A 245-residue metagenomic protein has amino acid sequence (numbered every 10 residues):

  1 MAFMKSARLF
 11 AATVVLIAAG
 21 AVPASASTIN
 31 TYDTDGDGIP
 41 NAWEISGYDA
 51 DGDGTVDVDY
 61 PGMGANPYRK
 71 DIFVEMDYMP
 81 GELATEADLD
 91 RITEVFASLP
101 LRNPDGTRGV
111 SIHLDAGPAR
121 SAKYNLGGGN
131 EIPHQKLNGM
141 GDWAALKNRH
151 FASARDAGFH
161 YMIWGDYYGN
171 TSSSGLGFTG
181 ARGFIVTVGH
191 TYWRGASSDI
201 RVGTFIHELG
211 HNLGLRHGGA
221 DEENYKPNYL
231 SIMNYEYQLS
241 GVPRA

Functional and structural regions predicted by a protein language model:
M1-A11: Bacterial N-terminal signal peptides that target proteins for export
A11-G20: Bacterial N-terminal signal peptides
V22-A26: Sec/Tat signal peptide C-region and signal peptidase I cleavage site
S27, A50-M63: A short, compositionally biased domain-edge/stem linker segment
S27-D33, N66, K70-D71, E75-A84 (+2 more regions): Active-site-proximal segment of zinc-dependent metalloprotease catalytic domains
T34-A42, G52-V58: Glycine-aliphatic tripeptides that mark coil-to-beta-strand junctions in extracellular and membrane proteins
I45-G47: Amphipathic regulatory helices of Ca2+-sensor modules
N234, R244-A245: Glycine-rich (often Gly-Gly/Gly-Pro-rich) flexible segments and glycine-rich loop motifs, frequently accented by
